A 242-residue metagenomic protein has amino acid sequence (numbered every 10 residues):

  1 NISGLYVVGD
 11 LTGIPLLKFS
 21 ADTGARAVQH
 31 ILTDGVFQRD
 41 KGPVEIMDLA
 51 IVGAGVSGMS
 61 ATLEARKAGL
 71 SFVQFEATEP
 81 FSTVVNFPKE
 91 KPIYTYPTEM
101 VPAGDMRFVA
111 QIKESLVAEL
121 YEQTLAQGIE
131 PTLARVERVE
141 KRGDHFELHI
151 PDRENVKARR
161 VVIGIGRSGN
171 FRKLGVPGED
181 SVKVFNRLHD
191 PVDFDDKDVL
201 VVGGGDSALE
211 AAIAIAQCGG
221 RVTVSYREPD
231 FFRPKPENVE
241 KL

Functional and structural regions predicted by a protein language model:
N1-V73, A77, R187-P234: Rossmann-like dinucleotide/flavin-binding elements
S20-D22, A65, F87-K91, G175-E179 (+2 more regions): Short, glycine/charged-enriched secondary-structure capping and boundary segments
G58, R138, S168-N170, A208: Glycine-rich nucleotide phosphate-binding loop and flanking beta-alpha elements of Rossmann-like dinucleotide-binding
V85-N155, F231-L242: N-terminal Rossmann-like dinucleotide/flavin-binding domain of flavoprotein oxidoreductases that bind FAD/FMN
D152, R160-H189: Glycine-rich beta-alpha-beta "Rossmann" dinucleotide-binding loop(s) and their flanking helix/strand
A158-R159, D196: Active-site acidic short loop of glycosyltransferases
